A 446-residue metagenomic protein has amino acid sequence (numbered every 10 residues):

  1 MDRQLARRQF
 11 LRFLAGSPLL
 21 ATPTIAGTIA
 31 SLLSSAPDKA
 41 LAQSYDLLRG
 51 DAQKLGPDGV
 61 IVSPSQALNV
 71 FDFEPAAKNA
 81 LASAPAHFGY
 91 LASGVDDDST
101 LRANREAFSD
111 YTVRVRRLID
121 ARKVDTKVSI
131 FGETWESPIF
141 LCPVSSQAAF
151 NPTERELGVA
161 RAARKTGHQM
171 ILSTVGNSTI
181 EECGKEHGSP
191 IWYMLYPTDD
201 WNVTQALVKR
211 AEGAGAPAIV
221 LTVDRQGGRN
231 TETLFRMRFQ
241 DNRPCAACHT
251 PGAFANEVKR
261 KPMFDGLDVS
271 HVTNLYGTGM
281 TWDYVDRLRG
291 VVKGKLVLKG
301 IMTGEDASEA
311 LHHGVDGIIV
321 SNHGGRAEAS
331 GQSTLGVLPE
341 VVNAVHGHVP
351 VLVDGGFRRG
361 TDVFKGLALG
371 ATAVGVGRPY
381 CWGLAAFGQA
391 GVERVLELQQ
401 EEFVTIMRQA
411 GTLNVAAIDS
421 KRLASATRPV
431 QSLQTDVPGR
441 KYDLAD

Functional and structural regions predicted by a protein language model:
M1-A21: N-terminal secretory signal peptides and thylakoid transit peptides that target proteins across membranes
S44-G132, Q240-M280, A416-I418, A424-D446: An N-cap/entry alpha-helix motif that binds or orients negatively charged groups
A82-A84, L141, A163, L221 (+4 more regions): Conserved, mostly hydrophobic/aromatic
W135-S173: Glycine-rich active-site/cofactor-binding loop and its immediate structural neighborhood
I139-C142, M170-L172, I191-L195, I219 (+4 more regions): Hydrophobic faces of well-ordered beta-strands that scaffold small-molecule active sites in alpha/beta enzyme cores
I180-G188, L311: Acidic (Asp/Glu)-rich catalytic clusters
A206-V353, L369-A371: Alpha/beta enzyme core
T334-E340, A385-F403: C-terminal helical cap(s) of enzyme catalytic domains, especially alpha/beta-barrels
